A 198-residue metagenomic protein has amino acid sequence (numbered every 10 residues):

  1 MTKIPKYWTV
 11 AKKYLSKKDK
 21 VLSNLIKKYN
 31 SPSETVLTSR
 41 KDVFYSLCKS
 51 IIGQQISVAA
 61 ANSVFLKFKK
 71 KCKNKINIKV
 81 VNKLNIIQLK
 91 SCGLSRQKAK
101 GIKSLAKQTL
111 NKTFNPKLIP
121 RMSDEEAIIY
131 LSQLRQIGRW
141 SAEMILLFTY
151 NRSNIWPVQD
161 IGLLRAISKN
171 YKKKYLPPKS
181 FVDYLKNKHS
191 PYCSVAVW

Functional and structural regions predicted by a protein language model:
M1-M122, Y184-W198: N-terminal polyanion-binding entry modules of DNA glycosylases/AP lyases and select other DNA-binding proteins
C48-K49, G53, I86-K90, I128 (+5 more regions): Amphipathic alpha-helical segments within well-ordered protein domains
N74, K107-N115, Q133-Q136, L147 (+2 more regions): Alpha-helix capping at helix-to-loop junctions
L94-R96, I129-R139, Y171-P177, S194-A196: A short, terminal or domain-edge coil/loop segment
S123-S168: Catalytic DNA-binding helix-loop module of base-excision-repair DNA glycosylases/AP lyases
D160-Y175, S180-N187: C-terminal end-helix/capping segment
